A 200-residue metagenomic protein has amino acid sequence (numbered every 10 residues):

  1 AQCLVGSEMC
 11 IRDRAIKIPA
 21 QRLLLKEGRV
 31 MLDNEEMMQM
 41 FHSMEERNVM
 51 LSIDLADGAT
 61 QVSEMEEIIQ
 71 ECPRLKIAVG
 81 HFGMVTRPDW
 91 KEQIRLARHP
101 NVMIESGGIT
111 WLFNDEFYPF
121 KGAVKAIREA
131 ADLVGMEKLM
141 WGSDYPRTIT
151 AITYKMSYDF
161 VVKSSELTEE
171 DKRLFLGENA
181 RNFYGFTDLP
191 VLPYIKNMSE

Functional and structural regions predicted by a protein language model:
A1-G6, C10-I11: Single conserved hydrophobic/aromatic residue that forms the stacking wall/gate of nucleotide- or nucleobase-binding
V5, A78, L176: Conserved Rossmann-like nucleotide-binding pocket used by diverse enzymes that bind dinucleotide cofactors
S7, I18-G28: Structural motif corresponding to the early beta-alpha repeats
A15, V30-M140, D188-E200: Catalytic pocket-lining loop regions of alpha/beta-barrel enzymes, especially the amidohydrolase/enolase/GH5 lineages
Q21, D57, F175: Residue-level "edge-of-site" marker
Q21-L25, I109-L112, P146: A short, flexible beta-alpha/helix-coil linker loop
M44, I104, D144, K172 (+1 more regions): Conserved, mostly hydrophobic/aromatic
R128-E129, L133-M140, I149-E200: Mid-to-C-terminal alpha-helical segments outside catalytic/metal-binding sites
